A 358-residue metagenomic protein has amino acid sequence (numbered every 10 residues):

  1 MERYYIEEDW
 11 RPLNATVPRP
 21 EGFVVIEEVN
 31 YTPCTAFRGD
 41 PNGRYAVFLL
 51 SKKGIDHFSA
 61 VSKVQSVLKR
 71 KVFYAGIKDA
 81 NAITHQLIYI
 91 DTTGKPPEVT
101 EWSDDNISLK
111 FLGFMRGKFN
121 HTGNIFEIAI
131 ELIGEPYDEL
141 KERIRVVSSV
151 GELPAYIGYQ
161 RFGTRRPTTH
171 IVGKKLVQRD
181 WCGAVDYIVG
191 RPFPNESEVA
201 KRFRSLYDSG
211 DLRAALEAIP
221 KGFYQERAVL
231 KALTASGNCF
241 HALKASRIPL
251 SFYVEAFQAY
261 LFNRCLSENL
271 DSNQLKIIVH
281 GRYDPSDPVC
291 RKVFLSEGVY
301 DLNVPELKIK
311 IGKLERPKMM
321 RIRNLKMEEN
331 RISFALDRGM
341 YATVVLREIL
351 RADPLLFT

Functional and structural regions predicted by a protein language model:
M1-Y45, S51-F58, K63-R338, T343-T358: Extended, charged/glycine-rich binding lobes that contact polyanionic ligands
